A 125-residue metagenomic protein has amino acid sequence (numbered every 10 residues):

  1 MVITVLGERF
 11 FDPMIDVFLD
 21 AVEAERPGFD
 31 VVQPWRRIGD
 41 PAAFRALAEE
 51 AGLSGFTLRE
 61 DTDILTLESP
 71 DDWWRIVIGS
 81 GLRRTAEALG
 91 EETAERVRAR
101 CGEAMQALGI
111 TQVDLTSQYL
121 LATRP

Functional and structural regions predicted by a protein language model:
M1-P27: Conserved class I S-adenosyl-L-methionine
W35-P125: Conserved Class I S-adenosyl-L-methionine
